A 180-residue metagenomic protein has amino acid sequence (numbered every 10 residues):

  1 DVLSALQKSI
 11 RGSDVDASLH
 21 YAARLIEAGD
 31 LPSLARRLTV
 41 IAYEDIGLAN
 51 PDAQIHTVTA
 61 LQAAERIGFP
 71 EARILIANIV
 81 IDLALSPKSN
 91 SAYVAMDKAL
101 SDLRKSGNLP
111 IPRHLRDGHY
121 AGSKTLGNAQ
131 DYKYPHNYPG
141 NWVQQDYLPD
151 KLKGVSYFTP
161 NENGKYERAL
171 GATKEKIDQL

Functional and structural regions predicted by a protein language model:
D1-V15: AAA+ P-loop NTPase catalytic core and its hallmark functional loops
G12-W142, D146-L180: Terminal-proximal interaction/regulatory segments of ATP-powered molecular machines
